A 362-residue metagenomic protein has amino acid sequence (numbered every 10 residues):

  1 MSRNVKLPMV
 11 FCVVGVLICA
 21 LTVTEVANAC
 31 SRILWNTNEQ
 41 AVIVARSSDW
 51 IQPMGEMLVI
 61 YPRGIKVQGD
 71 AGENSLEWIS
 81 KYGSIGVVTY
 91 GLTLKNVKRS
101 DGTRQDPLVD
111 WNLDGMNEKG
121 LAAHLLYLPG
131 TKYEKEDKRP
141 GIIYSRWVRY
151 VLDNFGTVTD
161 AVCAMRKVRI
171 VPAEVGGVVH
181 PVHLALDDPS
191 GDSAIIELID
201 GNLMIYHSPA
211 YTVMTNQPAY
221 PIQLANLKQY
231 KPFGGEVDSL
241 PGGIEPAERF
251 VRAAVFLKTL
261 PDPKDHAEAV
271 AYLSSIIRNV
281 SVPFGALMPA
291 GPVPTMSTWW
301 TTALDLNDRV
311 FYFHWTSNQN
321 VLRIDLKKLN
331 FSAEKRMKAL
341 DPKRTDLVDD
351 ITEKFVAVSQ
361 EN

Functional and structural regions predicted by a protein language model:
M1-L7: N-terminal secretory signal peptides that target proteins for export/translocation
V10-T22: Bacterial N-terminal signal peptides
N28-I43, I51-I60, G64-D70, A164 (+4 more regions): C-terminus-biased signal that marks the final domain/tail of proteins
A29-R139, P172, A339, D349 (+1 more regions): A contiguous strand-loop segment
I43-A45, A122-L125, A185-D187, I195 (+1 more regions): Structural recognition of the beta-strand scaffold that forms the well-ordered cores of secreted hydrolase catalytic
A123-L125, I205, F311-H314: Short hydrophobic/aromatic-rich beta-strand segments that constitute the beta-sheet cores of beta-sandwich/beta-barrel
D137-A173, V178, H266-S275: Proteins synthesized as precursors that undergo proteolytic processing into mature forms
L184-M204: Long, compositionally biased
